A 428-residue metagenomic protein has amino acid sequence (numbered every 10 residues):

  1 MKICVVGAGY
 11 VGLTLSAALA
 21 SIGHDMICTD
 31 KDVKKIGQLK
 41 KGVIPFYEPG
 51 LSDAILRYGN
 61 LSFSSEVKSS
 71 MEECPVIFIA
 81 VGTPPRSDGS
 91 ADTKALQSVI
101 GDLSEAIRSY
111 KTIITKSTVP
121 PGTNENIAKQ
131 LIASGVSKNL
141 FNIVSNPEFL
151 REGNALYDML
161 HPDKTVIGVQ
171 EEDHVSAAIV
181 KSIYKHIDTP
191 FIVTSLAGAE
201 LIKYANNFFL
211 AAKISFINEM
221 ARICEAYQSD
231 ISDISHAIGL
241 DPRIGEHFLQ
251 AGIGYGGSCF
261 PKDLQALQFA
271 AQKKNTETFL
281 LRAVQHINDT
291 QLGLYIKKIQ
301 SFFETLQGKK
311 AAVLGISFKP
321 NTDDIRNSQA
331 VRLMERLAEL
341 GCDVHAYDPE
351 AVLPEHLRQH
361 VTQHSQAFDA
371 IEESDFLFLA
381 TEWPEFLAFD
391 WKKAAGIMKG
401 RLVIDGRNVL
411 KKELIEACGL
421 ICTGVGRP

Functional and structural regions predicted by a protein language model:
M1-P428: Structural/interface elements that position substrates and couple domains in central-metabolism enzymes
